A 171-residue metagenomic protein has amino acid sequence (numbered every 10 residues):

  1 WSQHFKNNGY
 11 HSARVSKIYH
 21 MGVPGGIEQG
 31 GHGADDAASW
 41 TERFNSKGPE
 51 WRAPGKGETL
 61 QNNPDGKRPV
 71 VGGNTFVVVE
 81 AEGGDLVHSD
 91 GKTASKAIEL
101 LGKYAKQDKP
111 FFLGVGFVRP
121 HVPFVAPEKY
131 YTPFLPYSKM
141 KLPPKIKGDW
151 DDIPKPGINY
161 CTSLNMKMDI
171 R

Functional and structural regions predicted by a protein language model:
W1-R171: Formylglycine-dependent sulfatase
